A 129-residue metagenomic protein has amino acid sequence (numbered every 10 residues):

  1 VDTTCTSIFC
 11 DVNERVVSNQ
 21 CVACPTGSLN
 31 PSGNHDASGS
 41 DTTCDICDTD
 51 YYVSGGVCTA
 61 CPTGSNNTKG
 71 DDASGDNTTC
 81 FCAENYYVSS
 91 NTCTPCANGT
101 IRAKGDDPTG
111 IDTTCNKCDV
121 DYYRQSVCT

Functional and structural regions predicted by a protein language model:
V1-T129: Disulfide-rich, cysteine-dense extracellular ectodomains and adjacent flexible linkers of secreted and cell-surface
